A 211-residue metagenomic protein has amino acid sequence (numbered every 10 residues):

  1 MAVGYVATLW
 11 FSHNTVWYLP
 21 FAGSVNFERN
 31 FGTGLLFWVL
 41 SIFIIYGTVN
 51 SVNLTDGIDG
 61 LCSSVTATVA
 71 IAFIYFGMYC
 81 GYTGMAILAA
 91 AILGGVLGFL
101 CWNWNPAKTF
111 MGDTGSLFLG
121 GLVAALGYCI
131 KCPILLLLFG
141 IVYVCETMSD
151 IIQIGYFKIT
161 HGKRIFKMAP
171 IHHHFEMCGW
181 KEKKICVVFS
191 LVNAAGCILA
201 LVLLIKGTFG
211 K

Functional and structural regions predicted by a protein language model:
M1-C145: "…together with the soluble PPM/PP2C metallo-phosphatase catalytic core" -> "…together with the soluble PPM/PP2C
L9-S12, L199-K211: Juxtamembrane boundary at the C-terminal end of a transmembrane helix
L61-S64, F118, I151, C186 (+1 more regions): Hydrophobic positions within alpha-helical membrane elements
I74, M78, L100, I151 (+2 more regions): Membrane-embedded alpha-helical segments of multi-pass transporters/permeases
L136, Y156-H161, T208-K211: Short beta-alpha connecting loops at secondary-structure transitions that line or flank enzyme active sites
I141-V188: Membrane-proximal soluble regions of multi-pass membrane proteins
K183-L204: Final/C-terminal transmembrane alpha-helix of multipass membrane proteins
